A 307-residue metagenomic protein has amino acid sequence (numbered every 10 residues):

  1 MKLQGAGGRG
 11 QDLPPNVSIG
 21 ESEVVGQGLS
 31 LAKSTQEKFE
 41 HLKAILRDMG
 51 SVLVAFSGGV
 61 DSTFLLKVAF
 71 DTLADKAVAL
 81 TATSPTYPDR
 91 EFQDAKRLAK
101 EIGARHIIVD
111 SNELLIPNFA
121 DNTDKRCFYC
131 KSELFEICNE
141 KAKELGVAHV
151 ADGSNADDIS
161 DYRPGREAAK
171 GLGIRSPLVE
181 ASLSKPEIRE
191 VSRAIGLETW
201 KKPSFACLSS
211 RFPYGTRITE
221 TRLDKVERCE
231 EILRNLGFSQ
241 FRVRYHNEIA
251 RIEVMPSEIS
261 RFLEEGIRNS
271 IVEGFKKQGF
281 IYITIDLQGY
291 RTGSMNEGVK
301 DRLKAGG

Functional and structural regions predicted by a protein language model:
K2, D12, N16-V17, V25-A194 (+4 more regions): ATP-dependent adenylation/nucleotidyltransferase module used to activate substrates
E133, R163-G307: AMP-forming adenylation/ATP pyrophosphatase catalytic core
